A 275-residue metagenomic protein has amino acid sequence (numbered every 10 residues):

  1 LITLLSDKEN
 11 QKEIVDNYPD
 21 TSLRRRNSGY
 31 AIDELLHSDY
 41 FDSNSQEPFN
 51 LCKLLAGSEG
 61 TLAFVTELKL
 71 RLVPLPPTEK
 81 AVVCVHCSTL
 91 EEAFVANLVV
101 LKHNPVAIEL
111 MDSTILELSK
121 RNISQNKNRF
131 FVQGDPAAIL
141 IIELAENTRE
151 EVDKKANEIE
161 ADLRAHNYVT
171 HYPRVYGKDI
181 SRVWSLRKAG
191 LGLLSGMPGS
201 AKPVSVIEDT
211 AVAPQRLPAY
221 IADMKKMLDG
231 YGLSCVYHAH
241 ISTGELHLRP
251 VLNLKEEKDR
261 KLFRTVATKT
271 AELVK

Functional and structural regions predicted by a protein language model:
L1-K275: Noncatalytic alpha-helical scaffold of FAD-dependent oxidoreductases
